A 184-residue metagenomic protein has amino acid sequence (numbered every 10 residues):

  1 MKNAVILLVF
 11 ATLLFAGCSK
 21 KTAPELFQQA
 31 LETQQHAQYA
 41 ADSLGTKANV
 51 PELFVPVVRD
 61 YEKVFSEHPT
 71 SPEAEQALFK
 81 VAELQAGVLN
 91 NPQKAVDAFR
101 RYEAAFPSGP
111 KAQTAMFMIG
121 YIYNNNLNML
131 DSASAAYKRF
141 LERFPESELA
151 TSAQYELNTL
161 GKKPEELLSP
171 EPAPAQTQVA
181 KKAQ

Functional and structural regions predicted by a protein language model:
V5-L7, G17-Q184: Acidic, polar-rich low-complexity tracts and alpha-helical solenoid repeat scaffolds
L14: Conserved Rossmann-like nucleotide-binding pocket used by diverse enzymes that bind dinucleotide cofactors
